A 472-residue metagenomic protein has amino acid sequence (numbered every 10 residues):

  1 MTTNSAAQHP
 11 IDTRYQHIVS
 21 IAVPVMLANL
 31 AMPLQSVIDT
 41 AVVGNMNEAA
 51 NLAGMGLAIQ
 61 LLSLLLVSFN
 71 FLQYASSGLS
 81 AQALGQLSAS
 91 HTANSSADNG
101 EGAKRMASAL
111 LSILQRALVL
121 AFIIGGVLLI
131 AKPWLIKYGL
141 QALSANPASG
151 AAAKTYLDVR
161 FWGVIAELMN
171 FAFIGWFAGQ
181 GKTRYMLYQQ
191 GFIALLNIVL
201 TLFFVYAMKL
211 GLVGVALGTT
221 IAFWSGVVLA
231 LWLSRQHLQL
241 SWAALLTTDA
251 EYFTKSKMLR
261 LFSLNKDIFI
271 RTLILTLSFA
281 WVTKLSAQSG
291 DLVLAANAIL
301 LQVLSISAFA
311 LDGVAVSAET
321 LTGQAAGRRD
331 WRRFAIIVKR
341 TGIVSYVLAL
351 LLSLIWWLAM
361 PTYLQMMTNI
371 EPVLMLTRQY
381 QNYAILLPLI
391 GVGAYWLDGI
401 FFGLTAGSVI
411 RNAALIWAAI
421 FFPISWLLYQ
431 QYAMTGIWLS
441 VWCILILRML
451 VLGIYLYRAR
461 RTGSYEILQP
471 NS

Functional and structural regions predicted by a protein language model:
M1-A22, S80-G163, L196, V205-N265 (+2 more regions): Short alpha-helical transmembrane segments in multi-pass integral membrane proteins
P10-A41, N45-M46, Q60-A75, L79 (+5 more regions): N-terminal transmembrane alpha-helices
S20, V43-S63, A148-A152, L212 (+5 more regions): Interfacial/gating helices of multi-pass transporter permease domains
S20-D39, V159, N170, I193 (+5 more regions): Transmembrane helical elements of multi-pass membrane transporters/channels
V25, N29, T40-A41, G78 (+15 more regions): Transmembrane alpha-helix boundary and packing residues in multipass membrane permease domains and related
P33-A53, L140-P147, F203-L210, F269 (+3 more regions): Helix-terminus/linker motif at the lipid-water interface of multi-pass membrane proteins
G54-G126, E167-G181, Y185-M186, A296-L354 (+2 more regions): Small-residue-rich hydrophobic transmembrane alpha-helices
N70-Q73, V159-A178, M186-A194, V215-L231 (+4 more regions): Short runs within selected transmembrane alpha-helices of multi-pass transporters and secretion channels
